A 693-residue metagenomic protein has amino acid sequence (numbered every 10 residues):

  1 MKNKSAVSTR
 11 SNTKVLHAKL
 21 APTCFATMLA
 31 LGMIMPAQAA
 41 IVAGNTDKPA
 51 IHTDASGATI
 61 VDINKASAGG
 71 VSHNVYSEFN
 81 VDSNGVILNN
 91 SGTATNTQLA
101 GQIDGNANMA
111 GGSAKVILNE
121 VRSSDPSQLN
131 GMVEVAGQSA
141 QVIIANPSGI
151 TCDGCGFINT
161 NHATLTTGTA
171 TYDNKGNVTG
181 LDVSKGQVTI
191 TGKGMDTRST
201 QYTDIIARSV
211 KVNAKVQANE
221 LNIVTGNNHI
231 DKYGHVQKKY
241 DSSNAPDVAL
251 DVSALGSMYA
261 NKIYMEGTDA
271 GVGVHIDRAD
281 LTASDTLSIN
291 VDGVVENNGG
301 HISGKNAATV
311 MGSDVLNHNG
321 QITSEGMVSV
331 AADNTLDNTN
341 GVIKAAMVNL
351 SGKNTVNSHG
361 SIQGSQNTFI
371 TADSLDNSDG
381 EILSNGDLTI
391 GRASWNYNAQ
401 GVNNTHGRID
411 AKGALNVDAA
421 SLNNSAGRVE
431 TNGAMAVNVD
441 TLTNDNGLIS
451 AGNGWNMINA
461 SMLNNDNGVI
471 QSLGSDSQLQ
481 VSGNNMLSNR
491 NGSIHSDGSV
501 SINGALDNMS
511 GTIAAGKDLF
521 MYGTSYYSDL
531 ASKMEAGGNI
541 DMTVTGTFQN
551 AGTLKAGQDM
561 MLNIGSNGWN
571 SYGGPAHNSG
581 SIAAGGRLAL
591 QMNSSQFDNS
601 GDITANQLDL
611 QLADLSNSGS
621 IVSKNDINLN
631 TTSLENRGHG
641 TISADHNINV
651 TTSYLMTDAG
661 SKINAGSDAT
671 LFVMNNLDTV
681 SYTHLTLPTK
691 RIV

Functional and structural regions predicted by a protein language model:
K2, K14, T27-A283: Solvent-exposed adhesion/ligand-recognition segments of exported proteins
K4-T23: Bacterial N-terminal signal peptides that target proteins for export
A30-V42, D247, S253-G256, D269 (+7 more regions): Primarily extracellular Gram-negative trimeric autotransporter adhesin
S77-F79, N106, S127-V135, I150-F157 (+25 more regions): Short, T/G/N/S-enriched strand-turn elements that build extracellular solenoid repeat scaffolds
G85, A218-H235, G380-I390, G552-I564: Conserved long hydrophobic alpha-helices within structured protein cores
M195-Q201, S257, L281-N290, K305-S313 (+18 more regions): Surface-exposed loop/turn motifs in large extracellular/passenger domains
D292-V294: C-terminal effector modules
T683-T689: Conserved small/polar residues in nucleotide/adenosyl-binding loops
